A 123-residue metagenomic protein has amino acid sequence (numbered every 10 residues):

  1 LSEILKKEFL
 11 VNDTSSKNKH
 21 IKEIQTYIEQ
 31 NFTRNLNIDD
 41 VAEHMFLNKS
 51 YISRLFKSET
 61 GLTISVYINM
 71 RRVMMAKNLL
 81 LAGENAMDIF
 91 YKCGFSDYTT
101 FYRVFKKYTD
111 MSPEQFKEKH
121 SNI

Functional and structural regions predicted by a protein language model:
L1-T26, Q30, D39-M45, S58-V66 (+1 more regions): Short, Lys/Arg-enriched, Trp-marked, Pro/Gly-tolerant hinge/linker segments that flank
T26, Q30, N35, S58-S96 (+1 more regions): Terminal helix-turn-helix DNA-binding modules in bacterial transcription factors
D39, S50, N85-D88, T99 (+1 more regions): Residues within helix-turn-helix
Y51-I52, F56, T100-F101, F105: Short hydrophobic/aromatic patch on the recognition helix
R103-I123: …primarily DNA-binding HTH/wHTH and HhH modules…
